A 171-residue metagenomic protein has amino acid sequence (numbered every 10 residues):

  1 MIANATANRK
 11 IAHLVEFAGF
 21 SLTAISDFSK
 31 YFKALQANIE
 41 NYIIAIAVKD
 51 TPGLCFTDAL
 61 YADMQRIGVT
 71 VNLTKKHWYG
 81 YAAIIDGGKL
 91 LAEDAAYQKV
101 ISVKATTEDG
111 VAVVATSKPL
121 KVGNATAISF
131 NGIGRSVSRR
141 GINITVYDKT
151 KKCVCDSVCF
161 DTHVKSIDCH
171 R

Functional and structural regions predicted by a protein language model:
M1-R171: Short acidic-hydrophobic catalytic motif
